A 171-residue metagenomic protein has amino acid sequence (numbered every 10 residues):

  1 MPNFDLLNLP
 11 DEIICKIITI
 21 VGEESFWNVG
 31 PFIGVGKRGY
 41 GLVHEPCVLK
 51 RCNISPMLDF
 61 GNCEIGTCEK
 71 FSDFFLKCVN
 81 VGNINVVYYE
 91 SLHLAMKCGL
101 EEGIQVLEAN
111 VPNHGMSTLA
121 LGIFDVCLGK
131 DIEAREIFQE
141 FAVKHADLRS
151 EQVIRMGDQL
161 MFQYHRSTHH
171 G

Functional and structural regions predicted by a protein language model:
M1-Y89, H93, E101-I104, L119: Skp1-binding F-box subdomain of Cullin-RING ligase substrate receptors
F60, E64-G66, F71-G171: Plant-skewed but cross-kingdom recognition/interaction modules and surfaces
